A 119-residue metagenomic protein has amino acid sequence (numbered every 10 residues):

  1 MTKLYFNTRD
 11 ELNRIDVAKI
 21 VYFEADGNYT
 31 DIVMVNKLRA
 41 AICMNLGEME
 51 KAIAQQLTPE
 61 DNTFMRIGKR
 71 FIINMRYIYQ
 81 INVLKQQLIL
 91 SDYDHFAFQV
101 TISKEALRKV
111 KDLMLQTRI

Functional and structural regions predicted by a protein language model:
M1-I119: Basic, polyanion-interacting recognition surfaces, primarily in bacterial LytTR/OmpR-type DNA-binding effector domains
